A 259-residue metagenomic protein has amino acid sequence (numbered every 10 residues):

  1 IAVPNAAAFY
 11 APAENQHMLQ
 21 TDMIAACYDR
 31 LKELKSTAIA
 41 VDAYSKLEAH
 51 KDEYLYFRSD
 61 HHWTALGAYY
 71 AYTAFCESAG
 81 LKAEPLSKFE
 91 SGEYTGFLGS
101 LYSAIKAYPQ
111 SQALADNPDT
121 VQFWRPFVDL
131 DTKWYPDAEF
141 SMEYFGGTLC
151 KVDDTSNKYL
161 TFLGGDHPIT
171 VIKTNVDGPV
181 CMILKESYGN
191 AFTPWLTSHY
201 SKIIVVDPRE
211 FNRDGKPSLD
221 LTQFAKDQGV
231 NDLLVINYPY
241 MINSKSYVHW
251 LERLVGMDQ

Functional and structural regions predicted by a protein language model:
I1-Q259: Extracellular glycan-modifying ectodomains
